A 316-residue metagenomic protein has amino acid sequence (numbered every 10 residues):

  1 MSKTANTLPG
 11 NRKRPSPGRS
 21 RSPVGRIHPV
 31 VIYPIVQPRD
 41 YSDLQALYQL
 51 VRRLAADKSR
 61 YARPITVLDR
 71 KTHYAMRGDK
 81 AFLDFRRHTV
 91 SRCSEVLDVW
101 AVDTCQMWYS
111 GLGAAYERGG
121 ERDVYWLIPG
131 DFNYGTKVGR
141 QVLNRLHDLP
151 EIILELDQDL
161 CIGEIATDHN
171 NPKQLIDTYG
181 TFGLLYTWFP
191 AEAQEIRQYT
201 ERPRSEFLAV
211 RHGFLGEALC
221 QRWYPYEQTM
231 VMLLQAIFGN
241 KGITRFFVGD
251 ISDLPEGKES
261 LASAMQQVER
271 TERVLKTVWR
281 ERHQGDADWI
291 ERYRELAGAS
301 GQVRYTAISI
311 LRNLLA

Functional and structural regions predicted by a protein language model:
S2-R52: N-proximal low-complexity "stem/linker" segments adjacent to membrane-targeting elements
Q49-A62: Short, acidic, metal-binding catalytic loop of nucleotide-sugar glycosyltransferases
F82-Q106: Conserved donor nucleotide-binding strand/loop of the catalytic core
Y109-V124: Active-site nucleotide-sugar/metal-binding loop of Leloir-type enzymes
L112-A115, T136-F214: Acceptor/aglycone-binding surface of glycosyltransferases and processive sugar-polymer synthases
R122-G135: Short beta-strand-to-loop acidic/aromatic patch adjacent to the donor-nucleotide binding site
L219-M232: Donor nucleotide-sugar recognition loop
V231-M232, I237-A316: C-terminal catalytic/acceptor-binding lobe
